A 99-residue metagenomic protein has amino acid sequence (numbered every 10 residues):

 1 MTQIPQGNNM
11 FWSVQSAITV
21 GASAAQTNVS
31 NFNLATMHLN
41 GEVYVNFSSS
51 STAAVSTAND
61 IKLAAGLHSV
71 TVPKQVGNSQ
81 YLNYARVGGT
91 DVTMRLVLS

Functional and structural regions predicted by a protein language model:
M1-I18, D91, R95-S99: Short, intrinsically disordered N-terminal pre-domain segments
T2, L34-M37: Predominantly extracellular/luminal regions of secreted and cell-surface proteins, especially disulfide-bonded
N8-F32, S51-T57: Surface-exposed ligand/attachment interfaces on beta-rich extracellular proteins
Q15, G21, S30, H38-N40 (+4 more regions): A structural detector for beta-sheet-dominated domains
A25, E42-Y44, T52, H68 (+2 more regions): Generic "edge-of-domain/loop-turn" microfeature
F32-A35, P73-D91: Noncatalytic modules at the cell exterior or secretory-pathway interfaces, chiefly beta-strand-rich lectin/adhesion
H38-N59, R95-L98: Short, surface-exposed beta-strand/strand-loop-strand elements in extracellular ectodomains
S56-V76: Intrinsically disordered, low-complexity Pro/Gly/Ser/Thr-rich segments with frequent PxxP/GP/PP motifs and embedded
